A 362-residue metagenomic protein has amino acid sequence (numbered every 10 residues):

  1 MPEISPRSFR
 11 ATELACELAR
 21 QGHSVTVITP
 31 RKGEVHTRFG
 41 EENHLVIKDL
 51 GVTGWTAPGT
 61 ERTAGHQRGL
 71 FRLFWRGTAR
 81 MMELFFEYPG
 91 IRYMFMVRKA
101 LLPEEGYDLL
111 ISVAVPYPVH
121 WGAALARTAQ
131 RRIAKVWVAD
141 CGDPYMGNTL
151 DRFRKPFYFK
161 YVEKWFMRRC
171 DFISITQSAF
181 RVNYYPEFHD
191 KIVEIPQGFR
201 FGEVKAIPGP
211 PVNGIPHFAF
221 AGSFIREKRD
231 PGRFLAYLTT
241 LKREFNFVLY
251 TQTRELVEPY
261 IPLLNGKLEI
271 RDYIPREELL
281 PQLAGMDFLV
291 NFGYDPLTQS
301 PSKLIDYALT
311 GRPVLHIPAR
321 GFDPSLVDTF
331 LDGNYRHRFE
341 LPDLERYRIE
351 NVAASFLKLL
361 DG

Functional and structural regions predicted by a protein language model:
M1-T53, E105, F172, T239-L241: N-terminal subdomain of nucleotide-sugar transferases
E13-L14, R92-K99, P118-W121, L125-R132 (+2 more regions): Membrane-proximal helix-turn-helix segments that form the acceptor-binding/catalytic region of lipid-linked
I28-R92: A conserved catalytic-core segment of Leloir-type glycosyltransferases
D171, L283-T298: Acidic donor-binding loop of glycosyltransferase active sites
T176-A179, Q197-G198: Carbohydrate-associated surface elements
P210-K228, L235, V352: Conserved donor-binding/catalytic core segment of Leloir-type glycosyltransferases
I215, L256-E278: Nucleotide-activated donor-binding/catalytic signature segment of Leloir-type glycosyltransferases, i.e., the conserved
D332-G362: A charged, aromatic-enriched C-terminal amphipathic alpha-helix characteristic of glycosyltransferases across folds
